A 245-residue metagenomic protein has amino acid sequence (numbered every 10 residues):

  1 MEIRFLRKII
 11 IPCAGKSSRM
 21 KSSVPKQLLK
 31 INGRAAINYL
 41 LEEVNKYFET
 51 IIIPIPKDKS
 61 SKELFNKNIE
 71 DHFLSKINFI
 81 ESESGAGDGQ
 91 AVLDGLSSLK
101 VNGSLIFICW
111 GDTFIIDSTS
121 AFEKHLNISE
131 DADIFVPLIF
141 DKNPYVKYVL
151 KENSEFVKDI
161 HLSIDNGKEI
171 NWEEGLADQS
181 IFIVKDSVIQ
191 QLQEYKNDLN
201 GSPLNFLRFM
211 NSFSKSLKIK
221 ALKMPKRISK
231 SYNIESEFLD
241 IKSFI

Functional and structural regions predicted by a protein language model:
E2-E63, S118-F122: N-terminal glycine-rich phosphate-binding loop and ensuing alpha1 helix
F5-R7, E49, N102-L105, L217: Short coil/turn segments at beta-strand junctions that form active-site/ligand-binding loops
I9-I11, I52-I53, F107-I108, I134-P137 (+1 more regions): Structural beta-sheet core signal
Q27, K76-N78, K218-K220: Conserved beta-strand segments of alpha/beta enzyme cores
K30, L138, V149-K151, I183-K185 (+1 more regions): Short, well-ordered beta-strand micro-motif
A36-L40, A91-D94, F209: Well-ordered alpha-helical segments embedded in enzymatic catalytic cores
E63, F73-F156: Conserved beta-loop-beta/alpha segment of the NTase-like Rossmann-fold superfamily that binds/positions NTPs
F107, L126, S154-I245: Catalytic-core segments of class I nucleotidyltransferases/pyrophosphorylases that form NMP-activated intermediates
